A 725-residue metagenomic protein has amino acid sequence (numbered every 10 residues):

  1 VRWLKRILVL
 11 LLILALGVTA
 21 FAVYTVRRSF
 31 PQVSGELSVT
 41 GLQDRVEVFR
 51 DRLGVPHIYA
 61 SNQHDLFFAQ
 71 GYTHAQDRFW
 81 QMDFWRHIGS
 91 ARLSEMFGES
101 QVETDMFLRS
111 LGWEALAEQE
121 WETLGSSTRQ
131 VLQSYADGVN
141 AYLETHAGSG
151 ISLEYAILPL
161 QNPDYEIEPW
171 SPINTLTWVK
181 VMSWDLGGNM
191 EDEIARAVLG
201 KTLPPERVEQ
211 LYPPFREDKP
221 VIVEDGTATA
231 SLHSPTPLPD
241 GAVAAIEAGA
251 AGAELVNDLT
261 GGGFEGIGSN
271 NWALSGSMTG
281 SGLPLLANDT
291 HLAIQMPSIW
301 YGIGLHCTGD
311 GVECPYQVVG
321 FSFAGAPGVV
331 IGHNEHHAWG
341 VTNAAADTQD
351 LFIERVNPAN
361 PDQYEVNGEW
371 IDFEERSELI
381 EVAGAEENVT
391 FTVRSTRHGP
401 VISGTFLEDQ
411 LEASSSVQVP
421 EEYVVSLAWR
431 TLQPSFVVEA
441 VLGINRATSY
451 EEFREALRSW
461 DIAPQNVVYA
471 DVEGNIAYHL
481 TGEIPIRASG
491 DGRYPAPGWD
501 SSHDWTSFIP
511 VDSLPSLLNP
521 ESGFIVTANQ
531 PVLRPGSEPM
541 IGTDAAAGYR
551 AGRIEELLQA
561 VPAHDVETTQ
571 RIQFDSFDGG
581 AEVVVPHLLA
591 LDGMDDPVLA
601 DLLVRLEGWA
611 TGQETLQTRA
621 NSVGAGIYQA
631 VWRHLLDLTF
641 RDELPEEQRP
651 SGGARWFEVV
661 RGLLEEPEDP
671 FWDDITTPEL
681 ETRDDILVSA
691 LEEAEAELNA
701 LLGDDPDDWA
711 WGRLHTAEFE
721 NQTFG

Functional and structural regions predicted by a protein language model:
V1-L16: N-terminal Sec-pathway targeting helices
R6, T19-L285, T290, M296 (+3 more regions): Substrate-recognition/specificity elements adjacent to catalytic centers across diverse enzyme folds
D65-F97, G340-T392, S502-R550, V561 (+1 more regions): Gly/Pro-rich active-site capping loops and adjacent beta-alpha segments that organize cofactor/substrate pockets
E103, E114, A136-D137, V438-Q465 (+2 more regions): Proteins synthesized as precursors that undergo proteolytic processing into mature forms
F264-G266, L305-G328, G332-H337, V341-H503: Glycine- and hydrophobic-rich flexible loops that cap the catalytic core of alpha/beta enzyme folds
I402-S403, L407-L411, S459-V561, G608 (+4 more regions): Hydrophobic alpha-helical segments
M540, D544-L599, E679-G725: Terminal end segments
G624-D708: Charged, long alpha-helical assembly modules
